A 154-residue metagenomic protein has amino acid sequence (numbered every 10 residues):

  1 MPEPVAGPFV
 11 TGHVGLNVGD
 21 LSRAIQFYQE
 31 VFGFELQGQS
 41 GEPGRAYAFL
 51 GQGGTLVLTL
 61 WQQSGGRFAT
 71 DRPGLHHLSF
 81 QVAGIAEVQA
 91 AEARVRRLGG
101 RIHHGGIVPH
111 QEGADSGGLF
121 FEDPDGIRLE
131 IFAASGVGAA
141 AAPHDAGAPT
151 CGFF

Functional and structural regions predicted by a protein language model:
M1-G7, E92-F154: Vicinal oxygen chelate
M1-P4, Q62-F68: Short beta-strand/turn micro-motifs at beta-sheet edges
A6-P8, L16-L58, Q62-Q63: Core segments of cupin and vicinal oxygen chelate
V10-G19, A48-G51, A69-R96, S116-E122 (+1 more regions): Vicinal oxygen chelate
H13, F32, E130: Short catalytic micro-motifs in class I SAM-dependent methyltransferases
Q39-S40, A69-D71, Q111: Short histidine-centered beta-strand/loop micro-motifs that create catalytic or ligand/metal-coordination sites
A46, G65-G66, G106-Q111: Short, solvent-exposed loop/turn elements at beta->coil junctions and helix N-caps that rim active or binding pockets
G65, A83, A134-G136: Short coil/turn motifs at secondary-structure junctions
